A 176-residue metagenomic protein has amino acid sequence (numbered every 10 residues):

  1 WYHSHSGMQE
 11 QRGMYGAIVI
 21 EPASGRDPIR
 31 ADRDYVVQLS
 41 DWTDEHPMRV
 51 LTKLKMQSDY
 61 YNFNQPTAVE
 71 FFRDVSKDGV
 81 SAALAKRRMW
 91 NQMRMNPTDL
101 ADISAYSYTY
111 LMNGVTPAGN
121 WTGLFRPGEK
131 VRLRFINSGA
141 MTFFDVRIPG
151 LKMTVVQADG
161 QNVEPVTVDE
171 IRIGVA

Functional and structural regions predicted by a protein language model:
W1-V175: Histidine-centered copper-binding motifs that mark active-site loops of extracellular/periplasmic copper enzymes
